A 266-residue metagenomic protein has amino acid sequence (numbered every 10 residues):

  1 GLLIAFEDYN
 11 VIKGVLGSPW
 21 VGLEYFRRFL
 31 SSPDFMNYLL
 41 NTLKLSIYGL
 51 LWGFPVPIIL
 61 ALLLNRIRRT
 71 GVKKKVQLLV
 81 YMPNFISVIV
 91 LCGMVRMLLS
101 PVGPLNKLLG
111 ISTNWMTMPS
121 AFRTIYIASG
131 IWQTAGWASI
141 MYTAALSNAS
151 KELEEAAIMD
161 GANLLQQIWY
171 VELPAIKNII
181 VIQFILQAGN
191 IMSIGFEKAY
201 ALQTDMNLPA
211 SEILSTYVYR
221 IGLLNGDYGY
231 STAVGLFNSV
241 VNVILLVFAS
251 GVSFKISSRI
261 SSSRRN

Functional and structural regions predicted by a protein language model:
G1-N266: A structural signal for multi-pass alpha-helical bundles of membrane permease subunits that mediate small-molecule
